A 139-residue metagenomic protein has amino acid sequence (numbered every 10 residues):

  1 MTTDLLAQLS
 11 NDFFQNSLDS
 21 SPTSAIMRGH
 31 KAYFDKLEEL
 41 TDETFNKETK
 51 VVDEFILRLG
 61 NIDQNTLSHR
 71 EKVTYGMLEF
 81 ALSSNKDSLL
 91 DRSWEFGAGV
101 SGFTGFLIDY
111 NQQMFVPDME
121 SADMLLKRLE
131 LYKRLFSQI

Functional and structural regions predicted by a protein language model:
M1-I139: Membrane-proximal, proline-rich intrinsically disordered regions
